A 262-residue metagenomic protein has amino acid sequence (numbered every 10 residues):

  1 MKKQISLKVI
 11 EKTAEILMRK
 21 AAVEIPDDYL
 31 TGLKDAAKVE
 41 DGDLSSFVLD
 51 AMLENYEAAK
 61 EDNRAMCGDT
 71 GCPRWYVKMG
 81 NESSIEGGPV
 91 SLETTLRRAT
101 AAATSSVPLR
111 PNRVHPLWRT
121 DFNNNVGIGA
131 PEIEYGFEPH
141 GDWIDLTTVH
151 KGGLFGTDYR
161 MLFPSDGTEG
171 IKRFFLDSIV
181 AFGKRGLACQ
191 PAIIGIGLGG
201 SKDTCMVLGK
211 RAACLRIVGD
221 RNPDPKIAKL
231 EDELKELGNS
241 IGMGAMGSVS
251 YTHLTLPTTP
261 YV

Functional and structural regions predicted by a protein language model:
M1-L49: Acidic/polar, glycine-rich intrinsically disordered N-terminal extensions of enzymes
K38-V39, E61-N63, C72, E82-S83: Metallocofactor- and cofactor-centric catalytic cores in central/energy metabolism, strongly enriched
E40-R64, N123-N125: Translation machinery proteins
A65-M79, I133-G152, I196, G200: Short beta-strand elements
G71, W75-P139: A generic, well-ordered mixed alpha/beta core segment in the N-terminal half of proteins
W143-R216: Conserved mixed alpha/beta catalytic, RNA-binding, or beta-rich assembly cores of soluble enzyme, regulatory
T204-I241: Catalytic or ion-translocation cores adjacent to nucleophile or general acid/base/metal-coordination motifs in diverse
T252-T258: Conserved small/polar residues in nucleotide/adenosyl-binding loops
